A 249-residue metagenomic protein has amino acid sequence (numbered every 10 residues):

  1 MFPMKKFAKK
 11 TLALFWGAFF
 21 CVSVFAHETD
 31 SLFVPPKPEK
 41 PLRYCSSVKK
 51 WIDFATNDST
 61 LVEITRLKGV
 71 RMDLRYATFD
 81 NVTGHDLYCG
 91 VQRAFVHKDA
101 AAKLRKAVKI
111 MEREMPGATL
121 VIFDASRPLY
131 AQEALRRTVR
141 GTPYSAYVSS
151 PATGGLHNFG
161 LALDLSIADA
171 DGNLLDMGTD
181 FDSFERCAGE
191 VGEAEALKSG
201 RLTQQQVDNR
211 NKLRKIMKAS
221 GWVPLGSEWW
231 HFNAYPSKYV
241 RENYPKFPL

Functional and structural regions predicted by a protein language model:
M1-S31: Bacterial Sec-dependent N-terminal signal peptides
F19-F20, A134, T138, R241: Alpha-helical transmembrane segments and their juxtamembrane interfaces
H27-A125, G141-S227, Y235-L249: Extracytoplasmic cell-surface/polysaccharide-interacting catalytic and binding patches
L129-L135, F232-Y239: Beta-rich nucleic-acid/ligand-interaction surfaces
Y130-A146: Conserved alpha-helical segments that form or flank metal/cofactor-binding pockets of metalloenzymes
